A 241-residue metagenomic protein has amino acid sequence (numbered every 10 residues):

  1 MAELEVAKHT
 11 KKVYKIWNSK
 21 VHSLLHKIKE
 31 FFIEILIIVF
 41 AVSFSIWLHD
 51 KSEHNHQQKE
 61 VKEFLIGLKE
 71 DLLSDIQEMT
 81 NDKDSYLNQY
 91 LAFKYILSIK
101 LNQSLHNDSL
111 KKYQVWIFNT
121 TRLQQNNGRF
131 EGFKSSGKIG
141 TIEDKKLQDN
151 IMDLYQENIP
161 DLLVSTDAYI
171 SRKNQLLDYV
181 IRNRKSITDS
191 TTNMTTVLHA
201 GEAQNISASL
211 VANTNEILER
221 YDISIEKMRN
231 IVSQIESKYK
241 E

Functional and structural regions predicted by a protein language model:
M1-K29, D50-E241: Long, hydrophobic alpha-helical segments that serve as membrane-spanning/inserting helices
I33-W47: Hydrophobic membrane-insertion alpha-helices, especially the h-region of bacterial N-terminal signal peptides
